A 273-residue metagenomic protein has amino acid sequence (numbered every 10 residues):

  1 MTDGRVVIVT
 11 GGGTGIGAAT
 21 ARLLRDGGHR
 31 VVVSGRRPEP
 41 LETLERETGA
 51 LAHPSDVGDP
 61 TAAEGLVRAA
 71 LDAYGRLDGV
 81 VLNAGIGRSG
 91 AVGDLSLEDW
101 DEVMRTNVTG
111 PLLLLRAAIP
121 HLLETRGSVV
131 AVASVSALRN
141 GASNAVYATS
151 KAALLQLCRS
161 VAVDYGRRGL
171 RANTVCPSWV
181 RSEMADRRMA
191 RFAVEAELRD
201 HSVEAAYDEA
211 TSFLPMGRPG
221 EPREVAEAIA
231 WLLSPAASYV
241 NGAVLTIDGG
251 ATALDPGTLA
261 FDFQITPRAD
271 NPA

Functional and structural regions predicted by a protein language model:
G13-G15: Conserved glycine-rich cofactor-binding loop
A91-V92, D99-D101, A210: Substrate-binding pocket helix/loop in short-chain dehydrogenase/reductase
G93, R139-A145, R167-R168, G217 (+1 more regions): Active-site loop immediately N-terminal to the catalytic Tyr-X3-Lys motif of short-chain dehydrogenase/reductase
L115, S150, C158: Active-site helix of classical SDR
P120, V163-D164, S238: Alpha-helical segment proximal to the catalytic Tyr-Lys
S134: Residue(s) in the substrate-gating loop at a strand-loop-helix junction that position the organic substrate next
G166, R171, V240-G242: Short, small/polar-rich loop/turn modules that mediate ligand/substrate recognition or access, typified
